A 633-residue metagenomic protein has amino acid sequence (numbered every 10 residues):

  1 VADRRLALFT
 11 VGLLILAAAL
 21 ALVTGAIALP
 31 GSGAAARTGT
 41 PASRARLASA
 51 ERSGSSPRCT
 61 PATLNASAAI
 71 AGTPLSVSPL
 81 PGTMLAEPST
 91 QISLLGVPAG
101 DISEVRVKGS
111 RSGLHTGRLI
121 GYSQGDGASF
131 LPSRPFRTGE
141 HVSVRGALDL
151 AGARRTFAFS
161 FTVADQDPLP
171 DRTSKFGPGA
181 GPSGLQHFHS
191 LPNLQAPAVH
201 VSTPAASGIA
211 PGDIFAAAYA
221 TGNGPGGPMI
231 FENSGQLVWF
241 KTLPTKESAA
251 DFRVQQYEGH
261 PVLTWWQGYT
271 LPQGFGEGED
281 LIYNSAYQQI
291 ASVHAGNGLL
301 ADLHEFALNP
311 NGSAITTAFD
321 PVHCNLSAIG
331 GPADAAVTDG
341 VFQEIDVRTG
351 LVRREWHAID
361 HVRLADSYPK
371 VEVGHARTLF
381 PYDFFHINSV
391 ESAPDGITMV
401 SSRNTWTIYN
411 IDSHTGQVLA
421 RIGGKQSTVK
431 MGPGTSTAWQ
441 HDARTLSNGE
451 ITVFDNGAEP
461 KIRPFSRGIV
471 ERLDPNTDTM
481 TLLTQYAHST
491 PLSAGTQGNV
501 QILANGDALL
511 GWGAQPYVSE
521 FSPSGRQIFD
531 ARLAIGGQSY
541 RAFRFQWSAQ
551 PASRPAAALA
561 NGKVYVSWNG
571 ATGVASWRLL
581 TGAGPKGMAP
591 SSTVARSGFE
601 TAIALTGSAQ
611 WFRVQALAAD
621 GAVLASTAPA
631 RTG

Functional and structural regions predicted by a protein language model:
V1-I15: N-terminal export and membrane-targeting signals
F9, V23, G31, R37-G39 (+3 more regions): Intrinsically disordered/low-complexity terminal segments and short unstructured peptides
V11, G25, G39-P41, V142-V144 (+2 more regions): N-terminal compositionally biased, intrinsically disordered segments and leader/signal-like regions
V11-A21, G25, V518: Secretory targeting signatures
L20-T63, G633: C-terminal region of N-terminal signal peptides and the immediate post-cleavage residues of exported proteins
R44-F176: Acidic, low-complexity Ser/Thr/Gly/Pro-rich repeat segments typical of extracellular/periplasmic and surface-exposed
D165-G633: Histidine-/acidic-rich catalytic cores in large beta-rich domains
